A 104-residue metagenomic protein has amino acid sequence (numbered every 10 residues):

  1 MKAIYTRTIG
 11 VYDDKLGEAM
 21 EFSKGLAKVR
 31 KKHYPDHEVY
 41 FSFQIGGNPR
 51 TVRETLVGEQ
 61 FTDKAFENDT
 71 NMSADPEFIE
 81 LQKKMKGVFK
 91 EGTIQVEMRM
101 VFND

Functional and structural regions predicted by a protein language model:
K2-G10, T55: Active-site-flanking beta-strand signature of metal-NTP-handling nucleotidyl enzymes and homologous cyclase-like
G10-E21: Short, surface-exposed ligand-recognition loops at beta-strand->loop->(often short) alpha-helix junctions that present
Y12-D14, E59-F61, N103: Short coil/turn motifs at secondary-structure junctions
G25-F41, V57-Q95: An amphipathic, aromatic/His-enriched active-site/gating alpha helix that lines ligand/cofactor pockets
Y40-I45, V101: Short, solvent-exposed loop/turn elements at beta->coil junctions and helix N-caps that rim active or binding pockets
G47-R50: Short acidic/glycine-enriched loop/turn segments that link adjacent beta-strands
Q95-D104: Long, low-complexity, Ser/Thr/Gly/Pro-rich intrinsically disordered segments that act as flexible linkers and assembly
